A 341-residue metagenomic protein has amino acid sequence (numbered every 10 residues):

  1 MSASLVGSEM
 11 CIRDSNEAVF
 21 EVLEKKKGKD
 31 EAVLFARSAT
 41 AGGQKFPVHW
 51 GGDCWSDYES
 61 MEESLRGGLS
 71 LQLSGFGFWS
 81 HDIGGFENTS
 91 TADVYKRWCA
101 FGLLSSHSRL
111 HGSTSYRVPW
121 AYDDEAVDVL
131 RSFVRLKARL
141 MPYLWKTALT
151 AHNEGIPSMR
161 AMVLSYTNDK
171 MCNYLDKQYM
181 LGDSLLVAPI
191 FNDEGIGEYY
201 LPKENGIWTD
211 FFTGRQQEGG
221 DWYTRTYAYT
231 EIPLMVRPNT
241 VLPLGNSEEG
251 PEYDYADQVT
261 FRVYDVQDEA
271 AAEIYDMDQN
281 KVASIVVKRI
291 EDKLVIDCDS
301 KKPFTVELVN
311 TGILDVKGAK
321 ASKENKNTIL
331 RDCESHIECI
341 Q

Functional and structural regions predicted by a protein language model:
M1-G7, C11-I12: Single conserved hydrophobic/aromatic residue that forms the stacking wall/gate of nucleotide- or nucleobase-binding
S8-E9, G52-W55: Glycine-rich tight-turn/loop motif centered on a GG-T
R13-N16, V22: Alpha-helix-loop-beta-strand connector modules within alpha/beta enzyme cores
F20-V33, A39-H49, S60-E63, G67 (+3 more regions): Catalytic core of carbohydrate-active enzymes
A319-A321: Small-residue (G/S/T/A) turn/hinge positions that recur once per unit in extracellular repeat modules
K326-R331: A generic structural motif
D332-Q341: Surface-exposed interaction regions enriched in Ser/Thr/Asp/Glu that occur as long low-complexity tracts or repetitive
